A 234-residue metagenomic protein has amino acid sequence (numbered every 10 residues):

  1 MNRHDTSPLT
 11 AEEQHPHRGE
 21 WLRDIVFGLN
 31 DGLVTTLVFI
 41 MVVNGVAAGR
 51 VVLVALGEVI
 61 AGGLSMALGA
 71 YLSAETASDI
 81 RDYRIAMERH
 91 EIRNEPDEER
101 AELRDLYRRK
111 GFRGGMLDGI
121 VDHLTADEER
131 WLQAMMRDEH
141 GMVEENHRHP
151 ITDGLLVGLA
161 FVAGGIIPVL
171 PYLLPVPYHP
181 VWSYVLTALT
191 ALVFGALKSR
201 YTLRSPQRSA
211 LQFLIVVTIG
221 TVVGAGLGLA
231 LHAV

Functional and structural regions predicted by a protein language model:
N2-R23, T76-G158: Cytosol/matrix-facing amphipathic helices and coiled-coil assembly/linker segments of eukaryotic membrane proteins
H17-F27, A48-L56, M116, P150-L155 (+2 more regions): The feature identifies polytopic integral membrane transport proteins across all domains of life
L22, P175-V234: Alpha-helical transmembrane anchor segments
D24-V26, T35-G45, I167-Y172, L197-S199: Generic transmembrane alpha-helix signature in multi-pass membrane proteins, especially transporters/channels
L33-N94: Long, highly hydrophobic alpha-helical transmembrane signal-anchor segments
M41-V54, V169-H179, G226-V234: Helix-coil boundary and interhelical linker segments in multi-pass alpha-helical membrane proteins
L53, G57, A61, S65 (+12 more regions): Alpha-helical transmembrane segments in multi-pass membrane proteins
Y71-E75, D79, M142-V143, F194-S205: C-terminal ends of transmembrane helices
